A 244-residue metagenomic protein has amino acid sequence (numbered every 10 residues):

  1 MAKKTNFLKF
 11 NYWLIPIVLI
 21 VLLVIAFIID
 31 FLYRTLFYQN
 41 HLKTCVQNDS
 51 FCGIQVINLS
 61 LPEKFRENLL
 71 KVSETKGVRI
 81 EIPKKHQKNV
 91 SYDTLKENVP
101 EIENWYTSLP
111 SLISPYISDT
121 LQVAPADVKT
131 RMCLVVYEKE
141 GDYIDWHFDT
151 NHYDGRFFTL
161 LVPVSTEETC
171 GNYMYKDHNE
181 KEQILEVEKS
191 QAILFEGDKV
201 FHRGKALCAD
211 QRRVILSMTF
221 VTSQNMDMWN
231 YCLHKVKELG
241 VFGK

Functional and structural regions predicted by a protein language model:
M1-C52, N230-K244: Fe(II)/2-oxoglutarate
K4, K9, V56, Q87 (+1 more regions): Intrinsically disordered, low-complexity peptide-like regions
K4-T5, E67, F148, N225 (+1 more regions): Positively charged, low-complexity intrinsically disordered regions
R34-L121: Non-heme Fe(II)/2-oxoglutarate
L95-L109, F158-E168, L233-K244: Short N-terminal helix-initiation segments at or just after the protein's N-terminus
L121-R203, Q211-I215, V221-C232: Catalytic core of non-heme Fe(II) oxygenases with the double-stranded beta-helix
